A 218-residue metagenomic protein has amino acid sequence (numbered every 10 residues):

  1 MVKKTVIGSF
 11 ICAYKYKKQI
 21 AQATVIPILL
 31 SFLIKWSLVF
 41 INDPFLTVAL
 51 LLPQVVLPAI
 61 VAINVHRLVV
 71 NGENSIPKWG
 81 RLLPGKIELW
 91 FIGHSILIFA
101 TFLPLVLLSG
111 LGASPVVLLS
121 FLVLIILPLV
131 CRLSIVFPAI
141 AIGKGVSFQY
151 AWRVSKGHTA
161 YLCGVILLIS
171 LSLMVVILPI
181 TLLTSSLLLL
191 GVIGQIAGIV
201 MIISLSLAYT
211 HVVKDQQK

Functional and structural regions predicted by a protein language model:
M1-L30, W79-P104, P128-I177: Interfacial aromatic "cap" segments that immediately flank transmembrane helices in multipass membrane proteins
T5-S9, K15, N64, K86 (+2 more regions): Generic low-polarity alpha-helical segments
G8-R67: N-terminal hydrophobic targeting segments
S31-L57, I98-V130, L173-M201: Membrane-helix interface segments in multi-pass membrane proteins
V48-L111: A contiguous, well-structured "functional interface" segment within a domain
P53-K78, L129-K144, Y161-K218: Juxtamembrane transition segments at transmembrane-helix termini in multipass membrane proteins
